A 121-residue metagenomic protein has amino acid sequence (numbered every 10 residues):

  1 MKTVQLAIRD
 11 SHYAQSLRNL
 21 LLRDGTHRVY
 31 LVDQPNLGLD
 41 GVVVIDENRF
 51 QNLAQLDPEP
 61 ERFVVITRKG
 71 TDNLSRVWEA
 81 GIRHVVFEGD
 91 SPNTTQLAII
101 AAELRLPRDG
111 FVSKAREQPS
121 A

Functional and structural regions predicted by a protein language model:
M1-D33: Short, charged N-terminal beta->alpha structural module
L6-H12, V44-R49, I66-K69, F87-D90: Structural motif
Y30-V32, V85-E88: Short acidic-hydrophobic, aromatic-tinged amphipathic segments that line or gate anion-handling sites
Q34-N52: Short, well-ordered secondary-structure micro-motifs within conserved domains or adaptor modules
D57-R62: His-Asp phosphorelay/catalytic-motif detector in bacterial-type signaling
I66-H84: Alpha4 helix (beta4-alpha4-beta5 surface) of REC/receiver domains from two-component response regulators
D90-I99: C-terminal output helix
L106-A121: CheY-like receiver
